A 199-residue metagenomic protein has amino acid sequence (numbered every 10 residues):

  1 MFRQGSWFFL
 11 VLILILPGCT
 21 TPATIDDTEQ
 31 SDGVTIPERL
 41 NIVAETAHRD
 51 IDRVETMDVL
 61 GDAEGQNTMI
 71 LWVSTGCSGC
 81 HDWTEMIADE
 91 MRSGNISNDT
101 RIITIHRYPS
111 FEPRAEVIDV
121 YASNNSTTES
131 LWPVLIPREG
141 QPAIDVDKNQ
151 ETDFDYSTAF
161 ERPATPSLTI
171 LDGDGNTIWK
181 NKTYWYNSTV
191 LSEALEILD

Functional and structural regions predicted by a protein language model:
M1-I36: Secretory targeting signatures
D26-T28, R92, T158, T177: Short, surface-exposed patches at the edges or C-terminal ends of soluble domains, predominantly
R39-T68, R92: A short beta-strand-turn-helix
T56-I87, R101-H106: Short active-site neighborhood of thiol/selenol oxidoreductases, capturing the structured segment around
E64-T68, S97-I102, T127-P133, A164-P166 (+1 more regions): Loop/turn elements at helix/coil->beta-strand transitions in domains of secreted/extracellular proteins
V73-G76, I87, M91-N95, F160 (+2 more regions): Sec/Tat-exported extracytoplasmic proteins
H81-S130, E139-V146: Structural microenvironment flanking redox-active thiols in thiol-disulfide oxidoreductases
E139-E196: Thiol/disulfide oxidoreductase modules built on the thioredoxin-like
